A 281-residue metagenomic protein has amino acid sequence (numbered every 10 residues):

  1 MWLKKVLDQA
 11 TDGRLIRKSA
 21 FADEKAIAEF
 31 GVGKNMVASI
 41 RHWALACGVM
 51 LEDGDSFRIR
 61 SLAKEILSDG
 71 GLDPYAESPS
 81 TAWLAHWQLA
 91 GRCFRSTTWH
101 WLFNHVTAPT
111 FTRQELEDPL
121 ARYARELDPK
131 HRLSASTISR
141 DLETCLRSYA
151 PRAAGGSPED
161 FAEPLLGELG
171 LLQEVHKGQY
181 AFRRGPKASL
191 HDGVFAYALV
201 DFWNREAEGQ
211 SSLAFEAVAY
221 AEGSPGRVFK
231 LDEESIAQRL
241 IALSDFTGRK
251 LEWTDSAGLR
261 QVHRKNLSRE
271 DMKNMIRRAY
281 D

Functional and structural regions predicted by a protein language model:
M1-D281: Donor-sugar nucleotide-binding helix/loop cap in glycosyltransferases
